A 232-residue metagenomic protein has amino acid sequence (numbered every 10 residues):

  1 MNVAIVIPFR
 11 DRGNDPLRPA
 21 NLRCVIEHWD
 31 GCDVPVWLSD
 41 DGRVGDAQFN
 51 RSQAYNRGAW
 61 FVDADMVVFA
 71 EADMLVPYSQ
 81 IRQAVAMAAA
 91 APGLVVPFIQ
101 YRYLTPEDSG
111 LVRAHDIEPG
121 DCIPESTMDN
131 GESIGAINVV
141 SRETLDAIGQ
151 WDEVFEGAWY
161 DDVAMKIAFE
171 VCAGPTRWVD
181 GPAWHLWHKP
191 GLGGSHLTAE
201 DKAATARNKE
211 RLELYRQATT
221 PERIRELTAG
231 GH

Functional and structural regions predicted by a protein language model:
N2-I7, W29, P35-L38: Hydrophobic targeting segments
F9-G31: Short, well-formed alpha-helical segments that are part of the catalytic scaffolds of diverse glycosyltransferases
D11, V154-H232: C-terminal catalytic/acceptor-binding lobe
W37-F61: Active-site-proximal specificity loops/subdomain of glycosyltransferases
R51-N56, M74, S133-I137, A158-K166: Conserved glycosyltransferase catalytic-site signature
V62-D65, Q150: Active-site acidic short loop of glycosyltransferases
A64-L75: Short beta-strand-to-loop acidic/aromatic patch adjacent to the donor-nucleotide binding site
P77-E153: Conserved catalytic core of nucleotide-sugar-dependent glycosyltransferases
